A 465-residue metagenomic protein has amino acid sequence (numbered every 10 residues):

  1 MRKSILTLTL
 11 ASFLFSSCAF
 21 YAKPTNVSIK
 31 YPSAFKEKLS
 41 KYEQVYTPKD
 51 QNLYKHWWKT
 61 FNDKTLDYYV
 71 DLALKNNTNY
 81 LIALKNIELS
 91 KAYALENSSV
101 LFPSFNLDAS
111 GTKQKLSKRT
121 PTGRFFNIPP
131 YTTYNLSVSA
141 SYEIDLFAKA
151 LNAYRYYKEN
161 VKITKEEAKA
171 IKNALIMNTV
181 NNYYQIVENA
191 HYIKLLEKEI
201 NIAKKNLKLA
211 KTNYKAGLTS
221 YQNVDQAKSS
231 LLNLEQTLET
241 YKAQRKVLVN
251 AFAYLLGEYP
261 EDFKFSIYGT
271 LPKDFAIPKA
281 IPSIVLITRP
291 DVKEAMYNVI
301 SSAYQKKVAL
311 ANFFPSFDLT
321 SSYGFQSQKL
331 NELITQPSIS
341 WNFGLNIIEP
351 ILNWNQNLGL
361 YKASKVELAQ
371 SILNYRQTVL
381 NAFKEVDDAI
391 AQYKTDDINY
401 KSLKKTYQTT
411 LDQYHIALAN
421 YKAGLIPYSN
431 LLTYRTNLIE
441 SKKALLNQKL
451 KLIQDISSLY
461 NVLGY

Functional and structural regions predicted by a protein language model:
M1-S4: Positively charged n-region of N-terminal signal peptides that target proteins for export
T7-S16: Bacterial N-terminal signal peptides
C18-L39, D71-D145, M177, V247-P260 (+4 more regions): A small-residue-enriched
Y42-L72: Regulatory alphaC helix of protein kinase catalytic domains
L81-I82, S98-S99, I144-K172, Q222-Q226 (+6 more regions): Sec/SRP-type N-terminal targeting helices
E159, E166-I281, Q392, D396 (+2 more regions): Periplasmic alpha-helical coiled-coil/stalk elements that build and connect Gram-negative outer-membrane
I200, N233-E261, A309, D396 (+1 more regions): Short segments within alpha-helical structural elements
